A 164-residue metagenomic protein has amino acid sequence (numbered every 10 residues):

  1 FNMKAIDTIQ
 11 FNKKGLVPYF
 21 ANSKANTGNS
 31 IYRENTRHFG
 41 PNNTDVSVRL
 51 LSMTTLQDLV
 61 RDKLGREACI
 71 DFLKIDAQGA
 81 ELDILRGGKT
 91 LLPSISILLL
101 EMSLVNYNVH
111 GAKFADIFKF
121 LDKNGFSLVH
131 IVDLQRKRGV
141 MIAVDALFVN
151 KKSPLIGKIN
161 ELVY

Functional and structural regions predicted by a protein language model:
F1-Y164: Phosphate/nucleotide-binding beta-alpha loop and adjacent structural elements of enzyme active sites
